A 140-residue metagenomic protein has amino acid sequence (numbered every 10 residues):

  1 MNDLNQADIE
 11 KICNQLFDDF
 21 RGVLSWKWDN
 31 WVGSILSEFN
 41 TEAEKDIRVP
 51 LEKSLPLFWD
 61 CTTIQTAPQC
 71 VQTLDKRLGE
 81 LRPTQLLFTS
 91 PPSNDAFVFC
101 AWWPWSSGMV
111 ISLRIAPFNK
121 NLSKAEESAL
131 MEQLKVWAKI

Functional and structural regions predicted by a protein language model:
M1-I140: A cross-family detector of function-defining hotspots
